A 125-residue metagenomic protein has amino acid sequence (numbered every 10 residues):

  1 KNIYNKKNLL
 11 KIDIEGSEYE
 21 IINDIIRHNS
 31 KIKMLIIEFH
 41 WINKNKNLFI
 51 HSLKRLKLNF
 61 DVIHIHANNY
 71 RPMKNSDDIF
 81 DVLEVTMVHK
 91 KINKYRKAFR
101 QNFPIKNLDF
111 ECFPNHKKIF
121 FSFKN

Functional and structural regions predicted by a protein language model:
K1-K6, W41-N125: Rossmann-like AdoMet/SAM-dependent catalytic core
K1-L53: Active-site segment flanking the S-adenosylmethionine/decSAM binding pocket in AdoMet-dependent transferases
